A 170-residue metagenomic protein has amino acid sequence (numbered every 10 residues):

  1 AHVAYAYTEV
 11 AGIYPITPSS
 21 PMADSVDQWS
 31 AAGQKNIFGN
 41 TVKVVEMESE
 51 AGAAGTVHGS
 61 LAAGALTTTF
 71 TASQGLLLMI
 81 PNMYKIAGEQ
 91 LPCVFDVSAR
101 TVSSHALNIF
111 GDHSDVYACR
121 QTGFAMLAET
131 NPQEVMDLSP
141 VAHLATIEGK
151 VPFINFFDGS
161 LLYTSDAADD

Functional and structural regions predicted by a protein language model:
A1-A118, G123, P140, G159: Thiamine diphosphate
A31-A32, E148, D170: Secondary-structure boundary motif
C119-Q133: A glycine/threonine-rich phosphate-anchoring loop and its flanking beta-alpha core in nucleotide/phosphate-binding
Q133-M136, V141-L162: Conserved anion/nucleotide-ligand pocket segment
Y163-D170: Conserved small/polar residues in nucleotide/adenosyl-binding loops
